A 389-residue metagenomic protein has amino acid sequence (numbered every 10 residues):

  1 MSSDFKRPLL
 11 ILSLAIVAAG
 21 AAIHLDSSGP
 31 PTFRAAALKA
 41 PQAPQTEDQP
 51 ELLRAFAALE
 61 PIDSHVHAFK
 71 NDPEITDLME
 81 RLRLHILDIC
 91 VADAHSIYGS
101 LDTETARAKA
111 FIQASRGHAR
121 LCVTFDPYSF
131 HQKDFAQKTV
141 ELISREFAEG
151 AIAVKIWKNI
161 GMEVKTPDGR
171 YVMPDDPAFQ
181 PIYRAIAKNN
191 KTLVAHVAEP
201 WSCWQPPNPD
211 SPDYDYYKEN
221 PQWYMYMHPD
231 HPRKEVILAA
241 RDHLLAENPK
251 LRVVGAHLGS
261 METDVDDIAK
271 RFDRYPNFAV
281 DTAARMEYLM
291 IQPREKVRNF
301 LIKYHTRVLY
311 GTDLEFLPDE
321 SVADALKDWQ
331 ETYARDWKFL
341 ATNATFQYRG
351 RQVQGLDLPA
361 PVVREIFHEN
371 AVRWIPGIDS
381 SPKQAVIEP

Functional and structural regions predicted by a protein language model:
S2-L14: N-terminal Sec-pathway targeting helices
L12-D26: Hydrophobic alpha-helical membrane-insertion segments, chiefly the h-region of N-terminal signal peptides
I23-H118, Q137-K138: An N-terminally biased module of ancient metal coordination in phosphate/nucleic-acid-related enzymes
R34-K39, A58, L82-H85, H118 (+4 more regions): Active-site gating loops and adjacent loop-to-helix segments of metal-dependent hydrolytic enzymes
K39, P229, K234-H243, E247-P389: H/E-rich (His + Asp/Glu) clusters that bind or coordinate divalent metals
P44, L52-R54, D102-Y224, P276-A279 (+2 more regions): Active-site gating/metal-coordination segments in enzymes
I62-V66, I86-I89, A119-V123, V154-I156 (+4 more regions): Hydrophobic faces of well-ordered beta-strands that scaffold small-molecule active sites in alpha/beta enzyme cores
H65-P73, D93-E104, Y128-Q137, V164 (+4 more regions): Acidic-and-aromatic substrate-binding clefts and catalytic sites of carbohydrate-active enzymes
